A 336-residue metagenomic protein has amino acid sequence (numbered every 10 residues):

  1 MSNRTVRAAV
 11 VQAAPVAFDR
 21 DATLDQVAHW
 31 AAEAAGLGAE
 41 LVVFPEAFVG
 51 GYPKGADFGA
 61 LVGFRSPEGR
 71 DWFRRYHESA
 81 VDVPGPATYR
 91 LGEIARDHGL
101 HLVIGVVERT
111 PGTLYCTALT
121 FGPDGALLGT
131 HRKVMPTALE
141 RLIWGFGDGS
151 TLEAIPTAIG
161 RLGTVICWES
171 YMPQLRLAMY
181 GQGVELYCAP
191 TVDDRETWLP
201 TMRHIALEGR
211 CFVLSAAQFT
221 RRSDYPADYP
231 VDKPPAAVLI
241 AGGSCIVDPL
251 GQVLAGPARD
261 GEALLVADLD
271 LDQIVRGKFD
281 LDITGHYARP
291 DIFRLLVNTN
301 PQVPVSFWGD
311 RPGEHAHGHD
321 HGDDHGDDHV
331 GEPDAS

Functional and structural regions predicted by a protein language model:
N3-A9: Extreme N-terminal starter segment of soluble prokaryotic enzymes
Q12-H29: N-terminal phosphate-binding loop and adjacent alpha-helix
R20, A32-D124, D193-G209: Cys-nucleophile CN-hydrolase/nitrilase-fold catalytic domain and related Cys-dependent amidase chemistry that acts on
G50, D57, L119, H131-T137 (+1 more regions): Short beta->alpha transition motifs characteristic of CBS
D82-V83, T88-Y89, E93, D97-L100 (+4 more regions): Active-site catalytic loop in hydrolytic enzyme cores
A154, Q218-S336: C-terminal beta-strand edge segments of enzyme domains
